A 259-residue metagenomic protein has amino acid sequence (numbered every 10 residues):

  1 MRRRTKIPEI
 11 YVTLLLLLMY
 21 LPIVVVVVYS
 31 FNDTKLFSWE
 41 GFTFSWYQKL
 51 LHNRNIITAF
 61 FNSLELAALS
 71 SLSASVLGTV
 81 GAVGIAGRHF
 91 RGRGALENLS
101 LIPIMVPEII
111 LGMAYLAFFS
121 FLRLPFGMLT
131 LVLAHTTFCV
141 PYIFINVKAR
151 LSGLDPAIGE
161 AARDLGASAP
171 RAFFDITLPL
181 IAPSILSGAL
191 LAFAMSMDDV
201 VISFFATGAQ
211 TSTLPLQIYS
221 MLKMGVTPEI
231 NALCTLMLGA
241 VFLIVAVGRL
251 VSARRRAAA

Functional and structural regions predicted by a protein language model:
M1-K6, L69-S100, A117, A246-A253: Transmembrane-helix boundary motif in ABC transporter permease subunits
R2-Y11, L21, H89-G92, K148-R163 (+2 more regions): C-terminal transmembrane helix and the adjacent membrane-cytosol boundary/short C-terminal tail of inner/organellar
L21-R54, T207-A209, A259: Short membrane-interfacial helix/loop motifs at transmembrane-helix boundaries
V26-K35, I143, S184-Y219: Non-cytoplasmic
L36-F37, F44-S45, G92-R93, I109-C139 (+2 more regions): Membrane-interfacial helix termini and adjacent extracytoplasmic/periplasmic loops of multi-pass transporters
Y47-N55, M197-R249, A253, A259: Interhelical loop and adjacent transmembrane-helix boundary motif in polytopic membrane transport permeases
T58-E65, A114-Y142, A182-S184, A189 (+1 more regions): Loop-to-helix entry region at the N-terminal start of transmembrane alpha-helices in multi-pass membrane transporters
M128-D164, S168-T177, G188-A192, V200: Membrane-cytosol interface at the C-terminal ends of specific transmembrane alpha-helices in multi-pass membrane
